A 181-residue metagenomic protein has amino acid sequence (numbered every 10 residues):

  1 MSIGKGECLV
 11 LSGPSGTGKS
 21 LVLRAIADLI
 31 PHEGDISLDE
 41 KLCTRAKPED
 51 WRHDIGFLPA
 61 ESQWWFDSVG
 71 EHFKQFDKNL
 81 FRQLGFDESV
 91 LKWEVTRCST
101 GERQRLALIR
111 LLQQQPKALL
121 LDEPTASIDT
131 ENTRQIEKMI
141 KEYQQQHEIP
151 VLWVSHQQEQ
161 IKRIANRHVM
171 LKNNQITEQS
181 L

Functional and structural regions predicted by a protein language model:
A27: Helix-to-loop junction immediately C-terminal to a conserved catalytic motif
G34-C43, W51: Conserved ABC transporter NBD signature motif
D54, E61, F66-L80: Q-loop/switch helix immediately C-terminal to the Walker
E94-C98, E102: Conserved ABC ATPase signature
L108: Hydrophobic anchor residue at the start of the ABC signature
L119-E123: Catalytic Walker B motif of ABC-type/P-loop ATPase nucleotide-binding domains
V154-H156: H-loop/switch region of ABC-family ATPase nucleotide-binding domains
